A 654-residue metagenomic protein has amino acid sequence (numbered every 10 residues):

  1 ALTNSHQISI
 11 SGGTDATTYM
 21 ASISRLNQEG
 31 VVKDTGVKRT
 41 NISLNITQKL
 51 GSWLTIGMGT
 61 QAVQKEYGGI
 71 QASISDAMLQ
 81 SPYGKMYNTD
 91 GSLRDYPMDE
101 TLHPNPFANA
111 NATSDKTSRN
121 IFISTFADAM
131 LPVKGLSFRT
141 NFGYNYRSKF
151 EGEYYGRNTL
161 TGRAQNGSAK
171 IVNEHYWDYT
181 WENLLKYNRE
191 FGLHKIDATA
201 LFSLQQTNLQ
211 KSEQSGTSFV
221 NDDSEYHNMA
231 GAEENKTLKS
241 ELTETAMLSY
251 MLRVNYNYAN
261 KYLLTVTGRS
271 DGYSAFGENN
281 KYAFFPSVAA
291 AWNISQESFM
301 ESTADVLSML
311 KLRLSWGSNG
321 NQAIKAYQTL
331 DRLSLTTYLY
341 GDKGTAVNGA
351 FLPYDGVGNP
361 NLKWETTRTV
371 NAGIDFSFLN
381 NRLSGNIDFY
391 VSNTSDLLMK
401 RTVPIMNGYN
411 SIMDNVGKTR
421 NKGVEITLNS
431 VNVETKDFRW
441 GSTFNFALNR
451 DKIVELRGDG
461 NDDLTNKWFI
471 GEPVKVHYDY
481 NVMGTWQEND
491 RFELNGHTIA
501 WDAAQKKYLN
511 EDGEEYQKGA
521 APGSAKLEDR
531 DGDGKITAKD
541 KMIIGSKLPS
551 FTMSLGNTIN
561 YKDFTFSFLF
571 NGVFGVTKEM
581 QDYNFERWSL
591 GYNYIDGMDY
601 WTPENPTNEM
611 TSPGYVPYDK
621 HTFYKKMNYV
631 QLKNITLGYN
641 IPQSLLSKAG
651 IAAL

Functional and structural regions predicted by a protein language model:
A1, E213, Q328, T337 (+2 more regions): Conserved small-residue
L2-D15, S24-L26, P106-E153, I171-E190 (+9 more regions): Outer-membrane beta-barrel transmembrane strands
T3-S24, Q28-T35, N41-N120, T159-Y176 (+4 more regions): Flexible loop and strand-edge segments within Gram-negative outer membrane beta-barrel domains
G13-A16, W53, L131-F138, E190-I196 (+10 more regions): Short loop/turn motifs that connect adjacent beta-strands in outer-membrane beta-barrel proteins
T14-A16, R25-E29, A62-E66, Y144-F150 (+11 more regions): Transmembrane beta-strands of outer-membrane beta-barrel pores
D76-F107, G152-A169, Q210-L238, T329-V357 (+4 more regions): Surface-exposed loop/turn segments flanking beta-strands in extracellular/periplasmic regions
S81, E100-L102, G231-A232, Y273 (+2 more regions): Extracytoplasmic gating/loop element in the C-terminal half of outer-membrane beta-barrel translocons and assembly
H103-T113, N120, G231-M251, Y340-S384 (+3 more regions): Outer-membrane beta-barrel signature, preferentially recognizing the C-terminal barrel domain of Gram-negative
